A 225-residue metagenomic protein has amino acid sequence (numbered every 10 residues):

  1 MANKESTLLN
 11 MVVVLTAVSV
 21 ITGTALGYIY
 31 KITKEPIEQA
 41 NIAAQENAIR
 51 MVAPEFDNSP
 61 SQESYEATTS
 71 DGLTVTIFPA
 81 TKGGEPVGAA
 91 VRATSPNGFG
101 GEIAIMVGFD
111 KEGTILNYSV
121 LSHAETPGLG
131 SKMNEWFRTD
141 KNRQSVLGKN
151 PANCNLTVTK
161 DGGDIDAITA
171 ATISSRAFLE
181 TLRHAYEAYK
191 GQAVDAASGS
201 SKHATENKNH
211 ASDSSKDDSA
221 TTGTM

Functional and structural regions predicted by a protein language model:
A2-M225: Flexible, solvent-exposed loop/hinge segments and secondary-structure transition points
